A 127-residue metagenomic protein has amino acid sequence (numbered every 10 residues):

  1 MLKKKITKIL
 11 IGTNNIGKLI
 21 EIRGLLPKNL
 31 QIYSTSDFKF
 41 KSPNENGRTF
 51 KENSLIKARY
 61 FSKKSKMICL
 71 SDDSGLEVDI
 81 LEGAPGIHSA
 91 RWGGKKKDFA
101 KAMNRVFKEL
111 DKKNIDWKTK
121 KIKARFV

Functional and structural regions predicted by a protein language model:
L2-G12, I16-V127: Anionic-ligand binding patches
